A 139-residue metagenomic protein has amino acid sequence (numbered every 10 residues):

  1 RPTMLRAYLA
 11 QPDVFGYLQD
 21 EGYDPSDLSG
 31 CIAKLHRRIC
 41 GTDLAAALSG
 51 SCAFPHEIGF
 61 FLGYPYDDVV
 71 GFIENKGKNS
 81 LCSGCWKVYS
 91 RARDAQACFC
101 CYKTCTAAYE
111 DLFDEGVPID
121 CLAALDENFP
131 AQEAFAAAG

Functional and structural regions predicted by a protein language model:
R1-F54, G59-Y64, Y89-S90: Conserved mixed alpha/beta catalytic, RNA-binding, or beta-rich assembly cores of soluble enzyme, regulatory
A10-D13, D20-G22, V69, Q96 (+1 more regions): Surface-exposed beta-strand edges and their flanking turn/coil or helix-capping segments
Y17, C31-K34, R38, A47 (+5 more regions): Residues that form generic nucleotide/phosphate-binding pockets
P25, T42, D68, S80 (+2 more regions): Short secondary-structure junctions and interdomain/linker hinges
K34, K76-K78, K87, K103: Context-gated lysine
L44, L48, G77, L81-G84: Amphipathic, alpha-helical segments enriched in basic
F54-C82: Hydrophobic/aromatic-rich, well-ordered segments within soluble, folded domains that form packed cores
C85-G139: Long, compositionally biased
